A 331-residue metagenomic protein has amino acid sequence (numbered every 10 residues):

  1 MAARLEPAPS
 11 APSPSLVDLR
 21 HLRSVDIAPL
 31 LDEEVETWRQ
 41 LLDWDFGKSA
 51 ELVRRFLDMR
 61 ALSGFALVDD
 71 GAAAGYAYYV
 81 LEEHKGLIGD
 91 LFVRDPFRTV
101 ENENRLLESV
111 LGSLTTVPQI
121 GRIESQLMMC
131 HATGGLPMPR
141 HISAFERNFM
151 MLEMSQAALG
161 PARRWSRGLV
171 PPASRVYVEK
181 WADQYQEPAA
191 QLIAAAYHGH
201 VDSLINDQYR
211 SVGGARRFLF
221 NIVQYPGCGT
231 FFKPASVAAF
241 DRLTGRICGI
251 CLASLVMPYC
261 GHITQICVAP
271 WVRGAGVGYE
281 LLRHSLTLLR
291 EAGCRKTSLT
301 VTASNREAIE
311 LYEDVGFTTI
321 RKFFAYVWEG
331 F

Functional and structural regions predicted by a protein language model:
M1-P12, H84-K85, P96-V176, W181-A182 (+1 more regions): Acyl-donor-binding surface of acyltransferase catalytic domains
P7-D32, Y177-D207: A short beta-loop-alpha structural element at the N-terminal edge of CoA-dependent acyl/N-acetyltransferase catalytic
D32-L52, H200-Q224: Conserved GNAT-fold acetyl-CoA-binding loop/helix
A50-L114, C251-C260: Conserved donor-binding loop and adjoining core beta-sheet/short helix segment in diverse acyl/aminoacyl transferases
E51-A66, D70-G75, G214-A238, R246-G249 (+1 more regions): A short helix-loop-beta-strand connector motif used in the catalytic cores of GNAT acetyltransferases and, in some
T99-S113, V268, G274-E291, E310-D314: Conserved acetyl-CoA-binding loop-helix of GNAT-fold acetyltransferases
I123-G134, P270, L299-I309, A325-F331: Conserved beta-strand-loop-alpha-helix junction that forms the acyl-donor binding cleft
M128-R147, Y279, A303-R321: Conserved active-site alpha-helix within GNAT-family acetyltransferase domains
